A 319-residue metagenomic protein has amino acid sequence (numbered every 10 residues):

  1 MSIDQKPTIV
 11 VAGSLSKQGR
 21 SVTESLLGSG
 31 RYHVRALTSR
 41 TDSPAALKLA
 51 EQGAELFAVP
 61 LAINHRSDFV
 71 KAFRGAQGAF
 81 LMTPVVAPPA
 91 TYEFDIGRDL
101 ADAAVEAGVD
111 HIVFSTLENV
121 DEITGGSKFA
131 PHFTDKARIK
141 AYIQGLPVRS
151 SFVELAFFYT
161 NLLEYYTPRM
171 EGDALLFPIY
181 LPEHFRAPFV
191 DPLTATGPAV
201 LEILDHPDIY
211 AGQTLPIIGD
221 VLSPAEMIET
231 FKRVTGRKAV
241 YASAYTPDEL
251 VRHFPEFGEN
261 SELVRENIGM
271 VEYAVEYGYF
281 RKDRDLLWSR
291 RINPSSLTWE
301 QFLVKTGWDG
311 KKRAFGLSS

Functional and structural regions predicted by a protein language model:
S2-L47, Q52, I63-R74, L81-D95 (+4 more regions): Oxidoreductase cofactor-interface core, primarily capturing Rossmann-like NAD(P)-dependent enzymes
E55-F57: Conserved nucleotide-sugar phosphate-binding/catalytic loop shared by glycosyltransferases and other
V59-L61: Cofactor-binding loops of NAD(P)H-dependent oxidoreductases, dominated by short-chain dehydrogenase/reductases
Y210, P247-S319: A hydrophobic C-terminal alpha-helical subdomain
